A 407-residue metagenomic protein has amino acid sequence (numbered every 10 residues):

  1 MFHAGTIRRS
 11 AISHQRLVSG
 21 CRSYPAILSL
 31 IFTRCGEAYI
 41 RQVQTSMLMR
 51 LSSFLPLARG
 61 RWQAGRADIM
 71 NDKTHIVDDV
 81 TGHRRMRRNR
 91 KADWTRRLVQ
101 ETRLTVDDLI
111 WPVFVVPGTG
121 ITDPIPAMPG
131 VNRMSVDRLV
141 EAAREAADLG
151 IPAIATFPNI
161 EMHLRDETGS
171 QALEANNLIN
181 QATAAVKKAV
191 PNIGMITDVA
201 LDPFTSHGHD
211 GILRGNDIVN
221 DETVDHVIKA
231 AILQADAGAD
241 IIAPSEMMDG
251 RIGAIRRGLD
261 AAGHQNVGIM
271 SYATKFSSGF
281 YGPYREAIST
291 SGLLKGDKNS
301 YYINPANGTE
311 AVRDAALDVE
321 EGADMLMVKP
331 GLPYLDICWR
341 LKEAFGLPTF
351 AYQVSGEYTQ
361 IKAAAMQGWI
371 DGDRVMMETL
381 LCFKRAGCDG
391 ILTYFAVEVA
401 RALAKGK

Functional and structural regions predicted by a protein language model:
M1, M47-M49: Methionine residue identity
H3, Q15, R22-L28, L55: Short hydrophobic targeting helices and cationic amphipathic motifs that mediate membrane/organellar targeting
A4, T33-G36, I40: Short hydrophobic alpha-helical segments enriched in small aliphatic residues
S10, H14, P25-A26, I40-R41 (+1 more regions): Intrinsically disordered, low-complexity segments enriched in serine/threonine/proline/glycine and often basic
R59-G60: Glycine-biased, low-complexity coil/linker segments
N71-I121, Y281-K298, K407: N-terminal amphipathic alpha-helix/helix-capping segment at the start of soluble metabolic enzymes
G120-P124, P129-L347, Y352-K405: Alpha/beta enzyme core
